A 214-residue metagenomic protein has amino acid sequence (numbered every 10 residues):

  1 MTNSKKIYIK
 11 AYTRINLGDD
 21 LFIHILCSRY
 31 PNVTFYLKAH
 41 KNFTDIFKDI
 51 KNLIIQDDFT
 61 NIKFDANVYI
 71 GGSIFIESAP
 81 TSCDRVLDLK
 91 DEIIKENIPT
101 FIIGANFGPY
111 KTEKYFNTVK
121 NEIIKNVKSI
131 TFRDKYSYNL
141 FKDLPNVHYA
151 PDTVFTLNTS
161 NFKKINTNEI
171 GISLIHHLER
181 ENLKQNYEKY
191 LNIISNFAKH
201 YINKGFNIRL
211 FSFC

Functional and structural regions predicted by a protein language model:
M1-C214: Active-site anion-handling motifs in enzyme catalytic cores
